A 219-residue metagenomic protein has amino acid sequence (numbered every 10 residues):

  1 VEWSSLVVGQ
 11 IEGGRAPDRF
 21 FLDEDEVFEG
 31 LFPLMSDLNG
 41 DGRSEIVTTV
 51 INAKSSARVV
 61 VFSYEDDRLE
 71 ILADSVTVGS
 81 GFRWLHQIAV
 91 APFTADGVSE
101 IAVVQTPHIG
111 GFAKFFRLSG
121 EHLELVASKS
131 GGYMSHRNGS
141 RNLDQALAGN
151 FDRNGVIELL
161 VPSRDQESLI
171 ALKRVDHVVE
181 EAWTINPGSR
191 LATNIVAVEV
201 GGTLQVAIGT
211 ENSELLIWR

Functional and structural regions predicted by a protein language model:
V1-R219: Beta-propeller-forming repeat regions
